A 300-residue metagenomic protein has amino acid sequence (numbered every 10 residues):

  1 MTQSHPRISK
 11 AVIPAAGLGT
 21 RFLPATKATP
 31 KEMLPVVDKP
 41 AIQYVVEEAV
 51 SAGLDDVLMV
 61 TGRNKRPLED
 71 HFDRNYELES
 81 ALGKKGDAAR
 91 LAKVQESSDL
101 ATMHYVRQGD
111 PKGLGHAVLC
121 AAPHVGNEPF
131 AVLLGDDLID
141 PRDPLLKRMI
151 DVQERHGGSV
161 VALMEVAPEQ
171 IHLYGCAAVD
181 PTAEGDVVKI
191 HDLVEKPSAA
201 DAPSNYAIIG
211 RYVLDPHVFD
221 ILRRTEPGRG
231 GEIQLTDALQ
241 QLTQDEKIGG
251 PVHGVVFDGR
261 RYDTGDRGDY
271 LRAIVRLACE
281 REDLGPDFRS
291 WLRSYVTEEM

Functional and structural regions predicted by a protein language model:
M1-P6, S290-M300: Basic/polar N-terminal segments that are highly enriched at the extreme N-terminus, encompassing both cleavable
T2-G83, Q108, P144-R148: N-terminal glycine-rich phosphate-binding loop and ensuing alpha1 helix
K10, D55-V57, T102, P129 (+3 more regions): Residues at the starts of beta-strands that form the adenosine-phosphate
G17, R63, D137, P144 (+2 more regions): Alpha-helix/helix-capping structural signal
M33, A177-V179, G254: A structural signal for short hydrophobic beta-strand segments in well-ordered beta-sheet cores
A41-Y44, H116-C120, A238: Well-ordered alpha-helical segments embedded in enzymatic catalytic cores
E77-A81, A88, V94-V179, L214-P216 (+1 more regions): Conserved beta-loop-beta/alpha segment of the NTase-like Rossmann-fold superfamily that binds/positions NTPs
A131, I150-E154, T182-S290: Catalytic-core segments of class I nucleotidyltransferases/pyrophosphorylases that form NMP-activated intermediates
